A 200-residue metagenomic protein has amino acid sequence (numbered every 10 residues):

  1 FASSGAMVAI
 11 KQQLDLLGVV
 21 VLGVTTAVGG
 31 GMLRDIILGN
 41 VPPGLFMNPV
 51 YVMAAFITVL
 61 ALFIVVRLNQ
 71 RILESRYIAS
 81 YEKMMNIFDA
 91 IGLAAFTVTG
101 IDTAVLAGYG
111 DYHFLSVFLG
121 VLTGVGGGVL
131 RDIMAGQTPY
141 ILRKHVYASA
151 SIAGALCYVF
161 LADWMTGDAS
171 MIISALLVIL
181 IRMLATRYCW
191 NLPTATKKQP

Functional and structural regions predicted by a protein language model:
F1-V28, M32-V117, Q137-P200: Alpha-helical transmembrane segments and their membrane-interface boundaries that form or gate the permeation pathway
L119, T123: Histidine/lysine/aspartate-rich catalytic loop segments that bind and position anionic ligands
V125-Q137: Membrane-helix boundary/interface segments in integral membrane proteins
